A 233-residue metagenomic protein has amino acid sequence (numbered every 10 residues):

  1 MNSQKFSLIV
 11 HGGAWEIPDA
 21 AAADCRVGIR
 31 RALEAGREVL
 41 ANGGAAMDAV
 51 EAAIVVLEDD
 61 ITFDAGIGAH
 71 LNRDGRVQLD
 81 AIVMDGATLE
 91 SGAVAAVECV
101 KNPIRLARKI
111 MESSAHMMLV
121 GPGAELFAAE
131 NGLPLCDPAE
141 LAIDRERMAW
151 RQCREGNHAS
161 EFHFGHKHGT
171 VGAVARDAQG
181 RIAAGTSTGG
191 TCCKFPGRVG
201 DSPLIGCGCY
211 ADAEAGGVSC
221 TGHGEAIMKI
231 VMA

Functional and structural regions predicted by a protein language model:
M1-A233: Alpha/propeptide regions of enzymes that mature by internal proteolysis
